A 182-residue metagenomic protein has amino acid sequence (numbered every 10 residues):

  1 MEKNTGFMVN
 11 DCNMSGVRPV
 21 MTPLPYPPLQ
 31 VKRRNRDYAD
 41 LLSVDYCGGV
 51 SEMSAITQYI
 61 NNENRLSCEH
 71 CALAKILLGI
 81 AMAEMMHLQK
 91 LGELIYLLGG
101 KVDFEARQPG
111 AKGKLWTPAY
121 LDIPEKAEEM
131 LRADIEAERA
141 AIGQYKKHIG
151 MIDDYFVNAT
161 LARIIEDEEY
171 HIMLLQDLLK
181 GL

Functional and structural regions predicted by a protein language model:
E2-L182: Non-heme di-metal
